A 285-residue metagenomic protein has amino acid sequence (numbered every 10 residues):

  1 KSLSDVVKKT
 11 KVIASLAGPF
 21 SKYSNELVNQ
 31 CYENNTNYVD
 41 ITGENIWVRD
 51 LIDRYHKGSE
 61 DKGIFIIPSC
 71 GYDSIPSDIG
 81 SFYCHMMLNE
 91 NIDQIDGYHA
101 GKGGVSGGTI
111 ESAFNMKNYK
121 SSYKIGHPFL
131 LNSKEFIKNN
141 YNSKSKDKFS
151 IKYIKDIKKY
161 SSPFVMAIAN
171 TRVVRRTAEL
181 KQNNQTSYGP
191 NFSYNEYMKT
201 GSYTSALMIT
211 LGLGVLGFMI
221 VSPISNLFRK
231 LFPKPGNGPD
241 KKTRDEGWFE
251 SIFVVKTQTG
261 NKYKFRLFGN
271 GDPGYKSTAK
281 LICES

Functional and structural regions predicted by a protein language model:
K1-V12, L16-P19: Conserved Rossmann-fold cofactor-binding substructure of NAD(P)-dependent oxidoreductases
S2, E26, D50-R54, R172 (+1 more regions): Short Gly/charged-rich anion-binding patches and loops
S2, L27, Y55, D61 (+3 more regions): Generic structural signal for short, flexible, solvent-exposed coil/loop and linker residues
D5-K9, Y32-N37, K152-I154, K262: A short alpha-helix capping/helix-coil boundary motif
I13-S15, T42-G43, S161: Short, contiguous strand/loop micro-motifs
A17, I41, A167: Active-site-adjacent beta-strand anchor residues
F20-F136: Glycine-/Pro-rich loop/turn segments that contact NAD(P) or position catalytic residues in Rossmann-like domains
M86-S285: C-terminal catalytic/substrate-binding lobe primarily of soluble NAD(P)-dependent oxidoreductases
